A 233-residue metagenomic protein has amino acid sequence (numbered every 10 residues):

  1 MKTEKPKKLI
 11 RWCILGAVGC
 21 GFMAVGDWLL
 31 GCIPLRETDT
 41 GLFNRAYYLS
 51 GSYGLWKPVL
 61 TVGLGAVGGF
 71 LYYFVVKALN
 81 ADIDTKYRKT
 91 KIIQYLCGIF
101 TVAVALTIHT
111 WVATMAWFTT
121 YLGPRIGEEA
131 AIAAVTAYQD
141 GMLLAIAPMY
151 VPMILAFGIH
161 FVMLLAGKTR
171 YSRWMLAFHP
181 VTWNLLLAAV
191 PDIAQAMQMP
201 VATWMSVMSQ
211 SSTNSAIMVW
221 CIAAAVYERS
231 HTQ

Functional and structural regions predicted by a protein language model:
K2-Q233: Hydrophobic, aromatic-enriched alpha-helical segments typical of multi-pass transmembrane helices
